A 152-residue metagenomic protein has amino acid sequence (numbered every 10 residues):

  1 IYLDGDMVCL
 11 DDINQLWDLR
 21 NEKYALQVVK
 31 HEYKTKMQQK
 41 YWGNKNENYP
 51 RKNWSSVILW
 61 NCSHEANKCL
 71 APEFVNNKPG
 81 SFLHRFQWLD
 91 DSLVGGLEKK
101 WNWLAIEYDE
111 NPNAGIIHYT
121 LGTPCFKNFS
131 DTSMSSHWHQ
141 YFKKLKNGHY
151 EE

Functional and structural regions predicted by a protein language model:
I1-K36, L59: GT-A fold catalytic core of metal-dependent nucleotide-sugar glycosyltransferases, centered on the diacidic
Y2, P50-K52, N111: A generic fold-level signal
D4-V8, Y33-Q39, F74-N77, L93-E98: A short linear-motif detector with a strong N-terminal bias
L16-D18, Y41-N44, T132: Short, glycine/charged-enriched secondary-structure capping and boundary segments
W17-D18, Y24, T35-M37, A66-K68 (+2 more regions): Residues in flexible loops and secondary-structure boundaries
D18, Y49-P50, E107-D109: Short secondary-structure boundary/capping segments
L26-Y49, W54, L59-S63: Short beta-strand-to-loop element that shapes/binds the nucleotide-sugar donor at the catalytic cleft/hinge
W54-E152: A glycosyltransferase accessory/donor-loop signature
